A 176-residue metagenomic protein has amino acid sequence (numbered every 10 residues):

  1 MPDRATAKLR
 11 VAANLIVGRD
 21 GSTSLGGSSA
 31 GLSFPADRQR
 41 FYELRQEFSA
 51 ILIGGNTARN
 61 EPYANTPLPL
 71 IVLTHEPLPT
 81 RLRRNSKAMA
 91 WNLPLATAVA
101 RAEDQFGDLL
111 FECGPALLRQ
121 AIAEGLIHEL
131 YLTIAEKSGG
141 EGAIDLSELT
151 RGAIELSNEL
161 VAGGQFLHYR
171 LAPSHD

Functional and structural regions predicted by a protein language model:
M1-D176: Enzymes that bind and transform nitrogen-containing heteroaromatic metabolites
